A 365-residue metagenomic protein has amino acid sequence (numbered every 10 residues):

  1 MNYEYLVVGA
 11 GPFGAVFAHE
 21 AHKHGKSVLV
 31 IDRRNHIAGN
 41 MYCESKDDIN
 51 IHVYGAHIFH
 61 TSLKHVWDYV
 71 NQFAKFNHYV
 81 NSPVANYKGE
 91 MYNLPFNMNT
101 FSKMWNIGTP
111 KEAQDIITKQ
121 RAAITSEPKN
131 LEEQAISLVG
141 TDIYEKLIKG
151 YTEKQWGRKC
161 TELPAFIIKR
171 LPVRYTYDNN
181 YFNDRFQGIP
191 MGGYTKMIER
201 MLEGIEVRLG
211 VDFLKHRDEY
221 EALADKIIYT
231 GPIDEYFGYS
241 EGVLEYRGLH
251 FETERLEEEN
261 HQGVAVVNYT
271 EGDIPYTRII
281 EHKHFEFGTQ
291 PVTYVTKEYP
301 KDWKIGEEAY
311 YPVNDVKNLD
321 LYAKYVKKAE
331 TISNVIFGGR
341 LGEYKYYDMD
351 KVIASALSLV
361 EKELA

Functional and structural regions predicted by a protein language model:
Y3, G25, I205, L223-D225 (+1 more regions): Short, well-ordered alpha-helix to beta-strand connector turns
Y3-V30, V360: N-terminal Rossmann-like FAD-binding beta1-loop-alpha1 element of flavoenzymes
V8-A10, I31-R33, T61-S62, G192 (+2 more regions): Short His-Asn-centered micro-motif
P12-F13, N35-A38, N99, E153 (+5 more regions): Short, solvent-exposed loop/turn segments at secondary-structure junctions
H19-D47: Glycine-rich FAD pyrophosphate-binding loop
D47-A122: Dinucleotide-binding Rossmann-like beta1-alpha1 core, especially the glycine-rich loop that anchors the ADP
K88-L94, M98-K226, T230, E235-F237: Active-site/ligand-binding neighborhood in enzyme catalytic cores
D225, E235-L364: C-terminal segments that line or cap access tunnels to active or ligand-binding sites in enzymes and enzyme-associated
